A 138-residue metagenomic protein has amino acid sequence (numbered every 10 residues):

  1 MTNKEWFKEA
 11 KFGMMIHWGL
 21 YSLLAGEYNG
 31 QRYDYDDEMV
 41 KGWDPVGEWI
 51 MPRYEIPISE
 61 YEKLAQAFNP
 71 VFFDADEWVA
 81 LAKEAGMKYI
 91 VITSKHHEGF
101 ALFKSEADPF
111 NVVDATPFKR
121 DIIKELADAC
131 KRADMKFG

Functional and structural regions predicted by a protein language model:
M1-G138: Mature catalytic domains of secreted/periplasmic carbohydrate-active enzymes
